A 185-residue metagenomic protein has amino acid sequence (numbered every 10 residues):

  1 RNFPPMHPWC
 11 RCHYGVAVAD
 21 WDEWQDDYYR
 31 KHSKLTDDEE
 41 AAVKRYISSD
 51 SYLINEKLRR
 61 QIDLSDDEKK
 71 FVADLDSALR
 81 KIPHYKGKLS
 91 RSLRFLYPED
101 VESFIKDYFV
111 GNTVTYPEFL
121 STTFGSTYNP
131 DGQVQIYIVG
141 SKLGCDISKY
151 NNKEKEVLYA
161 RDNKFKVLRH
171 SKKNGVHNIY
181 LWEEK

Functional and structural regions predicted by a protein language model:
R1-E23, D27: Acidic, glycine-rich two-metal-ion catalytic cores of nucleic acid-processing enzymes
R11, D26-K185: Mono-ADP-ribosyltransferase
